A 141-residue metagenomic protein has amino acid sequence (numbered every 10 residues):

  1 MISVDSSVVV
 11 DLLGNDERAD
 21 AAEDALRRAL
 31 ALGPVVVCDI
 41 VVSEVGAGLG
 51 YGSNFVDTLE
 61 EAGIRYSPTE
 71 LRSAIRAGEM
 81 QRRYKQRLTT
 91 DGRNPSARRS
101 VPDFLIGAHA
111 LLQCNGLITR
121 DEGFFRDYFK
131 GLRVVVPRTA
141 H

Functional and structural regions predicted by a protein language model:
M1, G107-H141: Acidic, PIN/NYN-like endoribonuclease modules and their adjacent C-terminal/linker elements
M1-V37, G46-I64, F129: Short, well-structured N-terminal submotif of metal-dependent ribonuclease cores
V4-D5, V37-C38, R98-S100, D121 (+1 more regions): Histidine- and aromatic-rich ligand-binding microenvironments
V9-V10, V42-V45, A74, F125: A generic structural signal for short hydrophobic patches within well-formed alpha-helices
L13, V42, G92-N94: Short, contiguous strand/loop micro-motifs
I40-S43, A47, L105: Aromatic- and histidine-enriched alpha-helix N-cap/loop-to-helix transition segments that scaffold the rims
G52-V56, Y84-Q86, V135-R138: Short, hinge-like loop/turn segments at secondary-structure boundaries
R65-G116, R120-E122: Active-site neighborhoods of divalent-metal-dependent phosphate/nucleic-acid chemistry enzymes
